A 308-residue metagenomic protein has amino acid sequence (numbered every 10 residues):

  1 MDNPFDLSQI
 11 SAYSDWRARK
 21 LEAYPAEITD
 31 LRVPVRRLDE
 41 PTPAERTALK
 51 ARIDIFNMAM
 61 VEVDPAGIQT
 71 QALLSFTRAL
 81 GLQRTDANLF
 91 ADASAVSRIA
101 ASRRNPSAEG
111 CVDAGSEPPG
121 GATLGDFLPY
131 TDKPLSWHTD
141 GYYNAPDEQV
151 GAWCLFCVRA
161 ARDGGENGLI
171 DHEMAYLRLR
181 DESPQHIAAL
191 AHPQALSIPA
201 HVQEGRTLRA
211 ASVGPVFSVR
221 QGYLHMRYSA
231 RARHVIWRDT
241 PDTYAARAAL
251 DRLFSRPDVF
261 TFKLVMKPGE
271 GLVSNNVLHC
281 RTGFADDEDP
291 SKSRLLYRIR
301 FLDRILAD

Functional and structural regions predicted by a protein language model:
D2-T47, R52, S97, A101-R103 (+3 more regions): Active-site environment of non-heme Fe oxygenases that use a 2-His-1-carboxylate facial triad
T29-L31, K50-P65, L73: N-terminal, charged low-complexity regulatory/assembly segments
A59, A66-L82, D86-R98: Long, mid-chain structured domain cores
